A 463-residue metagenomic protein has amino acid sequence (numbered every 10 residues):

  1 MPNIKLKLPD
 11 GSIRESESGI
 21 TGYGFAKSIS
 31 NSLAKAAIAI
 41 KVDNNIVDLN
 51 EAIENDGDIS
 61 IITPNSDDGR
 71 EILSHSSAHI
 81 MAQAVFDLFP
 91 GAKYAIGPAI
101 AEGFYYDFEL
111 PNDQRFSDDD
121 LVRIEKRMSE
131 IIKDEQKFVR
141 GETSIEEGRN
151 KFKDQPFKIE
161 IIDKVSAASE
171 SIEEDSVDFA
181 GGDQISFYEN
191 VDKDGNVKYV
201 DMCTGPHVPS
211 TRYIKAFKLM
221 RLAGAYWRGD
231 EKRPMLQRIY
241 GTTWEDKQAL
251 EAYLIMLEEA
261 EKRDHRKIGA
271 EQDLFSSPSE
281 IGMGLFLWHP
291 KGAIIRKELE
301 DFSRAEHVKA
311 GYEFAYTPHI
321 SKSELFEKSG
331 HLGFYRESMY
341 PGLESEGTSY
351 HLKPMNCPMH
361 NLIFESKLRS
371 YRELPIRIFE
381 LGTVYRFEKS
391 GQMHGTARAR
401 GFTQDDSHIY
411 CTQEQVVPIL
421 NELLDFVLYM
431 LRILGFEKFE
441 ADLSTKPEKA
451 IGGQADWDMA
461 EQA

Functional and structural regions predicted by a protein language model:
M1-A78, A82-I100, R123-R127: Ubiquitin-like/PB1-type beta-grasp interaction modules and other compact soluble beta-rich domains
E15-S16, G69-E71, Q114-D118, V416-I419 (+1 more regions): A generic structural signal for short coil/turn motifs at secondary-structure boundaries
N45, K193, K446-A450: Short, internal active-site loops enriched in acidic
E51-I72, K93-G97, Y105-E388, M393 (+4 more regions): Auxiliary tRNA-acceptor-end handling modules of aminoacyl-tRNA synthetases
S77, I124, L299, I419-L423 (+1 more regions): Hydrophobic alpha-helical membrane-association signature
P98-F108, E440-K449: Short, conserved phosphate-binding/catalytic loop or strand-edge motifs used in phosphoryl-/nucleotidyl-transfer
V384-A463: Extended, charged alpha-beta segments that form solvent-exposed binding/catalytic grooves in nucleic-acid-handling
